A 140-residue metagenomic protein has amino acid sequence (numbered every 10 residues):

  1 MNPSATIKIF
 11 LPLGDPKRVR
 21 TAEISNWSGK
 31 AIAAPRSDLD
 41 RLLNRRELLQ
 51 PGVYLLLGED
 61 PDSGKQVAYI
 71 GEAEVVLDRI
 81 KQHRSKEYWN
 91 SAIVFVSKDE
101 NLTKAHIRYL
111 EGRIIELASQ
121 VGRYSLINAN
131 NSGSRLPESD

Functional and structural regions predicted by a protein language model:
M1-I70, E74-Q82, N101, A105 (+1 more regions): GIY-YIG nuclease catalytic motif and its immediate N-terminal context
L49-P51, V76-D140: Structure-specific nucleic-acid interaction/processing domains
